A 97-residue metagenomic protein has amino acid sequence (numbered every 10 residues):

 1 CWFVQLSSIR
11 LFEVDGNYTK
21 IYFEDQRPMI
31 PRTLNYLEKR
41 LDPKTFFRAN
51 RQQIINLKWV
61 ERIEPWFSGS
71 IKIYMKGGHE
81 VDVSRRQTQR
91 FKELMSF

Functional and structural regions predicted by a protein language model:
C1-D82: Conserved binding/recognition cores within well-folded domains
M75, R85-F97: Eukaryotic intrinsically disordered, low-complexity regulatory linkers and tails enriched in Ser/Thr/Pro
